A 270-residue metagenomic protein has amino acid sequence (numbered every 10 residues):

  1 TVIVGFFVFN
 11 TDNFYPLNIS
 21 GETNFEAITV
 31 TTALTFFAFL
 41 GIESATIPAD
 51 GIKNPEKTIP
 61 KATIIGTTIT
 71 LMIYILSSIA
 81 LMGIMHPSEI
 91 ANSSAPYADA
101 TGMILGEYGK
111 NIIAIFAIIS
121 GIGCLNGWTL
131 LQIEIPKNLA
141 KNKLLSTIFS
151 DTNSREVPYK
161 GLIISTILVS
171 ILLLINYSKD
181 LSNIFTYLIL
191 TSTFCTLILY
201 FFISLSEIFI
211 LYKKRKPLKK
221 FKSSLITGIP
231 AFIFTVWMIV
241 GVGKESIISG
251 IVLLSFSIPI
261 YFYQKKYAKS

Functional and structural regions predicted by a protein language model:
T1-A114, S246-S249: Helix-loop-helix junctions that connect adjacent transmembrane segments in multi-pass membrane transporters
V2-F9, S78-M85, L173-Y177, S204-L211 (+3 more regions): Transmembrane helix-loop junctions and nearby membrane-interface residues
I3, C195-T196, L205, K222-S270: A generic transmembrane alpha-helix motif of multi-pass inner-membrane proteins
I3, T68-A80, I119, I163 (+7 more regions): Generic alpha-helical transmembrane segments of integral inner-membrane proteins, especially permease/transport modules
F39, S44-I52, K110-T147, T186-T196 (+1 more regions): Membrane-helix boundary/coupling elements in multi-pass transport proteins
I52-E56, K61-I69, L125-I163, I198-F201 (+1 more regions): Helix-loop-helix connectors at the membrane interface of multi-pass transporters/channels
I64-N126, L145-S192: TM-loop-TM module centered on a large, flexible mid-protein loop between adjacent transmembrane helices in multi-pass
A95-A98, I112, L174-F202, P217-K222 (+1 more regions): Transmembrane helix-loop boundary segments of multi-pass membrane transporters
